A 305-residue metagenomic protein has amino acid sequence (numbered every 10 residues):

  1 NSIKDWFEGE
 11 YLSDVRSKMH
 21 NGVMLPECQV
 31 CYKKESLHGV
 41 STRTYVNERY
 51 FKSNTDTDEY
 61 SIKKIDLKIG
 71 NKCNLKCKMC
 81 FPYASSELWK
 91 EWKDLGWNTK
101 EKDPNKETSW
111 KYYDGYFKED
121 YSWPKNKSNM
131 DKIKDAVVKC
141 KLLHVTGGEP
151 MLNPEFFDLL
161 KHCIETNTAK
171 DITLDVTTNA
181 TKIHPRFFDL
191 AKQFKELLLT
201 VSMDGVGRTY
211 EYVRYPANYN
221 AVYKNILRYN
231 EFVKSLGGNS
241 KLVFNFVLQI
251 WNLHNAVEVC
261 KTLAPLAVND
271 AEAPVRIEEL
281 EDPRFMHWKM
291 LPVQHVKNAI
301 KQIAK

Functional and structural regions predicted by a protein language model:
N1-E35, F232-G237, K241, V293-K305: C-terminal accessory region of radical SAM enzymes
S2-S17, T42-I62: Short, charged low-complexity linear segments at domain edges
M24-L37, K72-P82: Local cysteine-cluster metal-coordination motifs and their immediate loop/turn environment, predominantly Fe-S cluster
H38-N54, S85, W89-D94: Short cysteine/histidine-rich zinc-coordinating motifs and their immediately flanking basic loops
I62-K72, Y83-K125, V137-N153, T166-H184 (+3 more regions): Core AdoMet radical
E155-K161, P185-A191, N255-V257: Distinct, well-ordered alpha-helical segments
D189-K195, V233-K234, A267: Acidic (Asp/Glu)-rich catalytic clusters
I250-A267: Catalytic cores of alpha/beta
